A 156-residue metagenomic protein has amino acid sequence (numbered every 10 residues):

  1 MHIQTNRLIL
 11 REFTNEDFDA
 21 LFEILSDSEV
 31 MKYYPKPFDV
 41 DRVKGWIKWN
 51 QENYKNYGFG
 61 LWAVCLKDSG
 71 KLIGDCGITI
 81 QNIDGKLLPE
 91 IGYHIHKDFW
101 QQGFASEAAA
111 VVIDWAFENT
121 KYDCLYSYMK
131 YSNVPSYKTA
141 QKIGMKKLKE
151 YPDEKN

Functional and structural regions predicted by a protein language model:
M1-K32, C65-N156: Acyl-donor (CoA/ACP) binding surface of acyl/acetyltransferases
E29-W49: Conserved GNAT-fold acetyl-CoA-binding loop/helix
F38-R42, G60, L87, S132: Short, conserved alpha-helical segments within structured domains
D41-K48, G60-L61, D98-W100, V112-W115: Low-complexity, flexible helical/coil segments
W49-Q51, I78: Short, P/G- and charge-enriched loop/turn segments at secondary-structure junctions
Q51-A63: A short helix-loop-beta-strand connector motif used in the catalytic cores of GNAT acetyltransferases and, in some
